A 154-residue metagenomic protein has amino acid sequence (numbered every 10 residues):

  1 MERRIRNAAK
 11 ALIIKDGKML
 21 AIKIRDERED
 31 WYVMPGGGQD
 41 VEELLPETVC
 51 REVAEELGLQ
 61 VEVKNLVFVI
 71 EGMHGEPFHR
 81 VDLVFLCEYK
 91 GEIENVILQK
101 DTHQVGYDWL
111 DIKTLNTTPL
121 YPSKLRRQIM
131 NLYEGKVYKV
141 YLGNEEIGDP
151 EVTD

Functional and structural regions predicted by a protein language model:
M1-M34, V61, N65: N-terminal strand-loop-strand
E2, E29-W31, G36, V67 (+3 more regions): Generic secondary-structure boundary/loop-capping signal
R3, A11-I14, D26, V53 (+4 more regions): A generic structural signal for short, solvent-exposed coil/turn residues that cap or connect secondary-structure
K18-E55, P150: Conserved Nudix-box catalytic region and its N-terminal flanking loop in Nudix hydrolases and closely related
I22, N95-I97, K139-L142: Short, hydrophobic secondary-structure boundary micro-motifs
E29-Y32, T102-D154: Nudix hydrolase/Nudix homology domain
Q39-E62, M73-S123: Unchanged
V67-M73: Short, solvent-exposed loop/turn elements at beta->coil junctions and helix N-caps that rim active or binding pockets
